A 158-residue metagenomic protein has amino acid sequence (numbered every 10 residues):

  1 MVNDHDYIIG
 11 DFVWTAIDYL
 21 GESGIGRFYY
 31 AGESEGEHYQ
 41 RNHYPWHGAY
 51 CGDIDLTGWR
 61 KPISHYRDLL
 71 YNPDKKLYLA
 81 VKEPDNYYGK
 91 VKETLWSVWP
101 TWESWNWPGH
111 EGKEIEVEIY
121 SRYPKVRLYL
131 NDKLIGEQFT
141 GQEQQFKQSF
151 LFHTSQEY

Functional and structural regions predicted by a protein language model:
M1-G141, S149-E157: Extended substrate-binding grooves/exosites of carbohydrate-active enzymes
